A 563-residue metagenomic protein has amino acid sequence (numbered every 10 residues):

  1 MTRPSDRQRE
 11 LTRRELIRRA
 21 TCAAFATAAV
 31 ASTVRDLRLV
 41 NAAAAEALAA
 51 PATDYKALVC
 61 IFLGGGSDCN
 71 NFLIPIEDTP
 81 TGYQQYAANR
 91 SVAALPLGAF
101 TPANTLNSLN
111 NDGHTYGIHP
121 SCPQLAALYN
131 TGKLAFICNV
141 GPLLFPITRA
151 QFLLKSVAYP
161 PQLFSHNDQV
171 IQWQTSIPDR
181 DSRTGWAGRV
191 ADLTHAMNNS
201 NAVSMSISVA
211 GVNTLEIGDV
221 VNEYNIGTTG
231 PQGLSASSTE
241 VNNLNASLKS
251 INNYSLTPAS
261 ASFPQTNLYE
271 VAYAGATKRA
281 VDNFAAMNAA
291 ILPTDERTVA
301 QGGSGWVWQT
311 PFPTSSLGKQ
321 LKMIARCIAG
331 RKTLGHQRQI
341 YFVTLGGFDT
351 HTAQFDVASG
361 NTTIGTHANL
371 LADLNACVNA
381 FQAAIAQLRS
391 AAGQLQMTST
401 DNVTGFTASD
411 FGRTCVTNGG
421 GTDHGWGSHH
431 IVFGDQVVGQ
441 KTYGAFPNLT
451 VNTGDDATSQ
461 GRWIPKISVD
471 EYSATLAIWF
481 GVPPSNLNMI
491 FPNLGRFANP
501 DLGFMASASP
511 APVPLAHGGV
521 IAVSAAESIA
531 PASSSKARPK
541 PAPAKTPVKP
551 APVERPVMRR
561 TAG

Functional and structural regions predicted by a protein language model:
M1-A376, A383-S390, V416, H429 (+4 more regions): Feature for exported/extracytoplasmic and membrane-associated proteins, marking the mature portion
Q382-G419: Metal-dependent active-site segment of extracytoplasmic phospho-/sulfohydrolases and closely related
D423-G425: Phosphate-handling catalytic cores of nucleic-acid transaction enzymes
V548-K549: Extended N-terminal export/anchoring regions of large proteins
